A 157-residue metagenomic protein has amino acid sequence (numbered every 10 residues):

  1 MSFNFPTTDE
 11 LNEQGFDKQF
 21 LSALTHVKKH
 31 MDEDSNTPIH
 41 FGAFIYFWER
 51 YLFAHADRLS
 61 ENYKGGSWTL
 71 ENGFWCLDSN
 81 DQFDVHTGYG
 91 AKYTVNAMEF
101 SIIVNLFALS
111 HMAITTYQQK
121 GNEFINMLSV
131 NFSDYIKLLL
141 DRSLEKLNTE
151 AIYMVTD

Functional and structural regions predicted by a protein language model:
M1-P38: Charge-rich, low-complexity N-terminal segments
F3-L11, G42, T87-A91, H111: Charged, low-complexity surface segments at secondary-structure and domain boundaries
N12, F16, T37-G42, L59 (+4 more regions): A general marker of short, structured functional hotspots
G15, I39-F47, A54, G90-S101: Alpha-helix boundary/N-cap detector
F16, A43, G66-S67, F74 (+2 more regions): Intrinsically disordered, low-complexity regions
F16, H26-D32, D57, E61 (+4 more regions): Generic surface-pattern signal
I39-F83: Amphipathic, interaction-prone secondary-structure segments
Q82-D157: Polybasic, proline/glycine-rich intrinsically disordered low-complexity segments
